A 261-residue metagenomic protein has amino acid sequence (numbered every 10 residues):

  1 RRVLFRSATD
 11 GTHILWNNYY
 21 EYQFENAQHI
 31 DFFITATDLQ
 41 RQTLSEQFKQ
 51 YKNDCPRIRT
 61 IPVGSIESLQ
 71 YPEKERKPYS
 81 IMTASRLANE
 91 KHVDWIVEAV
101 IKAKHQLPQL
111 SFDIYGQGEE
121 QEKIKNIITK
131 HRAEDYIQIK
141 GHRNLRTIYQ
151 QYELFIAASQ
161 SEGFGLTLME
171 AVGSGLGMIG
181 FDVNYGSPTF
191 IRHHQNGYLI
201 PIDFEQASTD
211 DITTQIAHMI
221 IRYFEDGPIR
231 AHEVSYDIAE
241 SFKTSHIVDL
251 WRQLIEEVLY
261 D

Functional and structural regions predicted by a protein language model:
V3-L4: Short, small-residue-biased leader/transition segments that mark boundaries at the very start of proteins
A8, Q28-Q70: Donor nucleotide-sugar binding/catalytic pocket of nucleotide-sugar-dependent glycosyltransferases
I14-F33: Membrane-proximal helix-turn-helix segments that form the acceptor-binding/catalytic region of lipid-linked
I34, E73-K91, V97-V100: Conserved donor-binding/catalytic core segment of Leloir-type glycosyltransferases
S68, S208-D211, E225-E257: A charged, aromatic-enriched C-terminal amphipathic alpha-helix characteristic of glycosyltransferases across folds
K125-H142: Nucleotide-activated donor-binding/catalytic signature segment of Leloir-type glycosyltransferases, i.e., the conserved
Q160: Aromatic "clamp/platform" in nucleotide-sugar-dependent glycosyltransferases that forms part of the donor/acceptor
G177-F181: Short hydrophobic beta-strand element within catalytic cores of glycosyltransferases and related nucleotide-activated
